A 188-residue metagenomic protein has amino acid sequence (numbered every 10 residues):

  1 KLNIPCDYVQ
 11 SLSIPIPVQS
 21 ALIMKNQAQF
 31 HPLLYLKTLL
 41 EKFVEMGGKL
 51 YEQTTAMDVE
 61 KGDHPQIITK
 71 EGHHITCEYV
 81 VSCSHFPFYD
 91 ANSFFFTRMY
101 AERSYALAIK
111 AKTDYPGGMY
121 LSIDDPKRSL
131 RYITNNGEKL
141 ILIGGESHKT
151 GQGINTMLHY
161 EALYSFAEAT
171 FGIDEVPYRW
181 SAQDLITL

Functional and structural regions predicted by a protein language model:
K1-V9: Dinucleotide-binding Rossmann-like beta1-alpha1 core, especially the glycine-rich loop that anchors the ADP
L2, V18-Y79: Helical element adjacent to the flavin cofactor pocket in flavoenzyme catalytic cores
I4, I14, F30, N155-L158: Short coil/turn linker and secondary-structure boundary residues
V9-I16: Flexible hinge/switch segments at interdomain interfaces of large molecular machines
Q10, I67-K70, S93-F94: A generic local structural motif
A56-D58, H64, H74-L188: Active-site substrate-recognition segment that forms the wall of the catalytic cavity or substrate channel
